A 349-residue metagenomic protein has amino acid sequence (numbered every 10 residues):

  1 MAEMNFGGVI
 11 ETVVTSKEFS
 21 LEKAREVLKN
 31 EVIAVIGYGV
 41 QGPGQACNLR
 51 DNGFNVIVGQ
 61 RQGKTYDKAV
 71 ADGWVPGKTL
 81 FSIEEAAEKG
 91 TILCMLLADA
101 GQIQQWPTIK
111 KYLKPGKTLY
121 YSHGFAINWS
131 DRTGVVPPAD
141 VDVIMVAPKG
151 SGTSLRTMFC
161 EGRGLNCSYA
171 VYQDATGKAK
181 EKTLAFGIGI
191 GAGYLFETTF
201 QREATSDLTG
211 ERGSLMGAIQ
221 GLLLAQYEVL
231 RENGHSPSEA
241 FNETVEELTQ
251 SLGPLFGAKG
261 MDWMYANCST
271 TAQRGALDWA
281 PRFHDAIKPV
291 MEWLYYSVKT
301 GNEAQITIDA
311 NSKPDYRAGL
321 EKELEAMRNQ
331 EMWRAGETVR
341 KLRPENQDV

Functional and structural regions predicted by a protein language model:
A2-F6, E11-K17, E232-V349: NAD(P)-dependent Rossmann-like dehydrogenase/reductase catalytic/cofactor-binding core
A2-G77: NAD(P)+-binding Rossmann beta1-loop-alpha1 motif at the extreme N-terminus of oxidoreductases
V32-A34, N55-I57, G77-K78, T91-M95 (+5 more regions): Structural motif
A46-N48, S82-E85, S154-R163: Short, flexible, solvent-exposed loop/turn segments with mixed acidic/basic and small polar residues
R61, V70-N128, V136-S151: Rossmann-like NAD(P)-binding element
Y66, A86, Q102, P237-F241: Small-residue helix-packing motif on alpha-helices
Y120-R212: Rossmann-fold dinucleotide-binding core
G177-E232, S238-F256: Active-site-proximal catalytic alpha-helix in oxidoreductases
